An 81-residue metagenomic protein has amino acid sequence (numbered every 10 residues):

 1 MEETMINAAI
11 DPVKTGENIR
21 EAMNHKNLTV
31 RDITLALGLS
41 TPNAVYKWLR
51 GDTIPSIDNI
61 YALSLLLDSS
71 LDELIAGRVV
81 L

Functional and structural regions predicted by a protein language model:
M1-L28: A short, Lys/Arg-rich alpha-helix, primarily the initiator
H25, A36-L37, L66: Residues within the alpha-helical elements of helix-turn-helix
T29, S40-T41, S56, S70: Short coil turns linking two alpha-helices in DNA-binding domains
I33-T34, L63: Short alpha-helical "recognition helix" segments of helix-turn-helix
L39-I54, G77: Recognition helix of helix-turn-helix/homeodomain-like DNA-binding domains that insert into the DNA major groove
G51-A62, L81: Short, basic-rich loop-to-helix N-cap that marks the start of a DNA-contacting helix
D58-E73: DNA major-groove recognition helix of helix-turn-helix/homeodomain DNA-binding modules
E73-L81: Short amphipathic recognition helices of helix-turn-helix/homeodomain-type DNA-binding modules
